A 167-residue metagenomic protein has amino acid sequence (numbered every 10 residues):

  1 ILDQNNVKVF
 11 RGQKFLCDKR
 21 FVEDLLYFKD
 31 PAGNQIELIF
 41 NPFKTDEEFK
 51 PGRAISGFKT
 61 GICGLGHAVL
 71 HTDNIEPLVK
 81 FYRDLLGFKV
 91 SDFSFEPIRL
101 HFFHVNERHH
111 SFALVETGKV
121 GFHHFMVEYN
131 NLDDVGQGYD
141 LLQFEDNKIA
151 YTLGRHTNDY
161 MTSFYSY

Functional and structural regions predicted by a protein language model:
I1-Q4, D24-K29, G64-D73, K119-E145 (+1 more regions): Vicinal oxygen chelate
N5-G61, H101-F102, D146-Y167: Vicinal oxygen chelate
D30-A32, P42, N74, E107 (+1 more regions): Non-catalytic surface loops within mature trypsin-like serine protease
F43-E76, K89, V120-V127: N-terminal beta-strand motif that seeds the catalytic metal site of vicinal oxygen chelate
H67, H101, H110-F112, H123-H124 (+1 more regions): Histidine-centered active-site/metal-ligand motif
L70-H110, V115, D140: Core segments of cupin and vicinal oxygen chelate
F93, N106, V115-T117, N130 (+2 more regions): Generic beta-strand/beta-sheet core signal
